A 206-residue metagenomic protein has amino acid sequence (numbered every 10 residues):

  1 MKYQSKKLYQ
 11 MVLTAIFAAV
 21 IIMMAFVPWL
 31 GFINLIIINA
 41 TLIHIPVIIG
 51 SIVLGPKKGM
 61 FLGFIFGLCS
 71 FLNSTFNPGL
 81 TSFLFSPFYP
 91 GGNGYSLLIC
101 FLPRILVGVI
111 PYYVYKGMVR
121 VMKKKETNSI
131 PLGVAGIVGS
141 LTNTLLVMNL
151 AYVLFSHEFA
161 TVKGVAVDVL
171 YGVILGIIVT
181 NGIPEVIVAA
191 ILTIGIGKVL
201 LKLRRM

Functional and structural regions predicted by a protein language model:
M1-M206: Loop-helix junctions at membrane interfaces
